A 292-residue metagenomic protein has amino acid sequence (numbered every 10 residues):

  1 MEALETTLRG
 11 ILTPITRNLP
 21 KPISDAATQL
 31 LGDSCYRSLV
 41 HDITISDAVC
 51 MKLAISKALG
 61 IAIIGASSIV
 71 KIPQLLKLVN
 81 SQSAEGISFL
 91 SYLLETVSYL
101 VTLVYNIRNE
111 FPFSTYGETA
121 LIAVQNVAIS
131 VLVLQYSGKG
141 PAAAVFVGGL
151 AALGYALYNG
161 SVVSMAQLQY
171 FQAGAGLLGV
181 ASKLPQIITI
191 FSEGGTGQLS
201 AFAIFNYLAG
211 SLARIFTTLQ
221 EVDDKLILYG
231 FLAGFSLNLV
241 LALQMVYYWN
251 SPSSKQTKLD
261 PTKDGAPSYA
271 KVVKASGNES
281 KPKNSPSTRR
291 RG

Functional and structural regions predicted by a protein language model:
E2-G292: Alpha-helical membrane-protein topology signature
